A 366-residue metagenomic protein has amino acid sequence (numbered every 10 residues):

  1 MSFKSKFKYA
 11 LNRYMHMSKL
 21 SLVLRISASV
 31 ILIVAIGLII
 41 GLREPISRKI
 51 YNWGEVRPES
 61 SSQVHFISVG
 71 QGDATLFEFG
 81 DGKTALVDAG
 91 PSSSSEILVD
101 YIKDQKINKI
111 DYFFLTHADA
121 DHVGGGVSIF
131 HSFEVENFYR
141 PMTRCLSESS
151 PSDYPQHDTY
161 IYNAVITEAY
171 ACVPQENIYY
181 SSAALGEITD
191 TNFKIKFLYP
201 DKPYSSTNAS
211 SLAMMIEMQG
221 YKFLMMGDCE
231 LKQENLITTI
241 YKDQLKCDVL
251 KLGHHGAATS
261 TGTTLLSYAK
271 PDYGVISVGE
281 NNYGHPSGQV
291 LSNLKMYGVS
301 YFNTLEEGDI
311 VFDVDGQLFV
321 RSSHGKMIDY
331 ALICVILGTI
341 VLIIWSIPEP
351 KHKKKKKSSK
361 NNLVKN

Functional and structural regions predicted by a protein language model:
S2-K355: Non-globular, low-confidence helical/coil segments that flank catalytic cores
H352-N366: Cytoplasmic C-terminal tails of single-pass
